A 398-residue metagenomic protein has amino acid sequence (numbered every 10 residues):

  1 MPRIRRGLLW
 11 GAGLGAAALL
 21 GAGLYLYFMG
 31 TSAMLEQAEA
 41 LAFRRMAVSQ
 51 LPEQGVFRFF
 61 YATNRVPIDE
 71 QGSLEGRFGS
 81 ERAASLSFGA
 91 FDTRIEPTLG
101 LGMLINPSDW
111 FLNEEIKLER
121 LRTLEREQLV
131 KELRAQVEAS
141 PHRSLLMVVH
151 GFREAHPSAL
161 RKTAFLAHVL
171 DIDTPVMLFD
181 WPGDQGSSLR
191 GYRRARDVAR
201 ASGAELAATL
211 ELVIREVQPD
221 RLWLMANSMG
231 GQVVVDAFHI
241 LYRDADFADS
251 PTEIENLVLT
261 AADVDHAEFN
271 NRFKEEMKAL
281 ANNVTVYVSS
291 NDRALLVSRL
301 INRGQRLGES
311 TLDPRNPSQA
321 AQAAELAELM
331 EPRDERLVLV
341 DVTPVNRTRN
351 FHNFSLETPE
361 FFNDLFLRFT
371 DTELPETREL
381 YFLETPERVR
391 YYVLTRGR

Functional and structural regions predicted by a protein language model:
M1-L19, L24: N-terminal Sec-pathway targeting helices
Y25-R122, K131-S140, L160, A164 (+4 more regions): Lipolytic serine-hydrolase domain surface
R143-S144: Alpha/beta-hydrolase fold active-site loops
M147-G151, A261: The conserved beta1-alpha1 loop
H150, N227, H352-N353: Histidine-centered active-site/metal-ligand motif
E154-A159: Short substrate-entry loop that stabilizes the transition state in hydrolases
L206, A226, G230, V234: Gly/Ala-rich beta-loop-alpha elbow adjacent to hydrolase catalytic centers
